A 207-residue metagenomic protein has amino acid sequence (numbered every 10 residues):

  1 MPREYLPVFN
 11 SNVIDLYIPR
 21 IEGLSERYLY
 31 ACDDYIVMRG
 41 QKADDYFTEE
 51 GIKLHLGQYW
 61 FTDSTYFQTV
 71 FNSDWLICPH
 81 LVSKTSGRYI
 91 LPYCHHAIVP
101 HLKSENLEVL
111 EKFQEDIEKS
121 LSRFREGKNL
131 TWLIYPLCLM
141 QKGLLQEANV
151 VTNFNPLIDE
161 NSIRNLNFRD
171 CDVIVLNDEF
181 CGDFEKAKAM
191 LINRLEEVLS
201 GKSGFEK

Functional and structural regions predicted by a protein language model:
M1-P2, E22, C32-Y35, L139 (+1 more regions): Short, flexible loop/turn elements at secondary-structure junctions
M1-S25: Active-site-proximal specificity loops/subdomain of glycosyltransferases
N12, E26, N129-L133: A structural signal for well-ordered alpha-helical segments within the folded catalytic domains of diverse enzymes
Y17-I18, L121-F124, S162-I163: Generic recognition of flexible, low-complexity loop/linker segments
I18-F61: GT-A fold catalytic core of metal-dependent nucleotide-sugar glycosyltransferases, centered on the diacidic
I36-G40, D45-T48, I90-P92, W132 (+2 more regions): Short catalytic/ligand-binding loop motif for oxyanion handling, primarily in non-cytosolic enzymes, centered on
F47-N129: Long, charge-rich alpha-helical interaction segments
I134-K207: Long, low-complexity C-terminal extensions of enzymes
